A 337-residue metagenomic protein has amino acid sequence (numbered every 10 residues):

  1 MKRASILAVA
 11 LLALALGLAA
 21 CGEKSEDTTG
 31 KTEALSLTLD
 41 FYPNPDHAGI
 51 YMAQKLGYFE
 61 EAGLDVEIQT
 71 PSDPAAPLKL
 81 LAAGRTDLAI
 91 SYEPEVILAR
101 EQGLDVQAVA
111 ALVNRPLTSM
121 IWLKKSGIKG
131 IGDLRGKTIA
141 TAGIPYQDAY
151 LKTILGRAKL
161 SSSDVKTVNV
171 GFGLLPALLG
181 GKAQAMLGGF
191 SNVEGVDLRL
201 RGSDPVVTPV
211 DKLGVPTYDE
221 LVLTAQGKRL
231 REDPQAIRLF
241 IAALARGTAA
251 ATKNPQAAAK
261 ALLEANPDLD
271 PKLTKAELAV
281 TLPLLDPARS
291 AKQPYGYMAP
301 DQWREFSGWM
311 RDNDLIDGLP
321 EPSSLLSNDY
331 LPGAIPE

Functional and structural regions predicted by a protein language model:
M1-A8: Bacterial N-terminal signal peptides that target proteins for export
L16-A20: C-terminal motif of bacterial Sec signal peptides marking the signal peptidase cleavage site
G22-K24: Bacterial signal peptide processing site
D27-G171, L175-N192, T208-P209: Short, glycine-/small- and polar/acidic-enriched structural segments that line small-molecule recognition paths
M52, T118-I128, D219-A236, A291: A bilobed periplasmic-binding-protein/Venus flytrap-type ligand-binding module shared by bacterial periplasmic
P94, G173-P176, G181-D268: Pocket-lining segment of extracytoplasmic ligand-binding domains
R231-N313: Secondary-structure end/capping motifs
W303-E337: Conserved C-terminal helix/tail region of periplasmic/extracytoplasmic solute-binding proteins
